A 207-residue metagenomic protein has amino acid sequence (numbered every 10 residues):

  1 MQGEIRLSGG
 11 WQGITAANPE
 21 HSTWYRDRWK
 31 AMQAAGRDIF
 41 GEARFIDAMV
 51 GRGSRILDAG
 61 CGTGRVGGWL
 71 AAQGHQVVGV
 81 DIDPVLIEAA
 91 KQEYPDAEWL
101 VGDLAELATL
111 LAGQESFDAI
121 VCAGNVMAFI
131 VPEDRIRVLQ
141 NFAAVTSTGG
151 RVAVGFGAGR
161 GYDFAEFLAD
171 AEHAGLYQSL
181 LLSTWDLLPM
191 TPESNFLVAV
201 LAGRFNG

Functional and structural regions predicted by a protein language model:
M1-R52: Conserved class I S-adenosyl-L-methionine
G53-G62: Conserved class I S-adenosyl-L-methionine
T63-A108: Class I SAM-dependent methyltransferase SAM/SAH-binding core
T109-A119: A short acidic, Gly/Pro-enriched loop at the edge of an enzyme's catalytic core that lines a small-molecule cofactor
D118-E133: A short SAM/SAH-binding and catalytic strip from SAM-dependent methyltransferases
I136-T148: A short glycine-rich, Lys/Arg-flanked "PGG" loop and its adjoining helix->strand segment in the class I
G149-F156: Conserved beta-strand signature within the Rossmann-like core of class I S-adenosyl-L-methionine
L176-G207: Class I S-adenosyl-L-methionine
